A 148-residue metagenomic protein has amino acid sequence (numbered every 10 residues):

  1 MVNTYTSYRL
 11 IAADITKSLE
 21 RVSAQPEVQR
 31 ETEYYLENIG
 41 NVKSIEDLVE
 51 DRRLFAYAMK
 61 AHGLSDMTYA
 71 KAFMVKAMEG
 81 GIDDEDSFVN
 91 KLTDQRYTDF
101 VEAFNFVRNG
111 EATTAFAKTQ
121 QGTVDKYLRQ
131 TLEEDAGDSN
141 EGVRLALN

Functional and structural regions predicted by a protein language model:
M1-L48, R53-N148: General marker for long, soluble alpha-helical cores
